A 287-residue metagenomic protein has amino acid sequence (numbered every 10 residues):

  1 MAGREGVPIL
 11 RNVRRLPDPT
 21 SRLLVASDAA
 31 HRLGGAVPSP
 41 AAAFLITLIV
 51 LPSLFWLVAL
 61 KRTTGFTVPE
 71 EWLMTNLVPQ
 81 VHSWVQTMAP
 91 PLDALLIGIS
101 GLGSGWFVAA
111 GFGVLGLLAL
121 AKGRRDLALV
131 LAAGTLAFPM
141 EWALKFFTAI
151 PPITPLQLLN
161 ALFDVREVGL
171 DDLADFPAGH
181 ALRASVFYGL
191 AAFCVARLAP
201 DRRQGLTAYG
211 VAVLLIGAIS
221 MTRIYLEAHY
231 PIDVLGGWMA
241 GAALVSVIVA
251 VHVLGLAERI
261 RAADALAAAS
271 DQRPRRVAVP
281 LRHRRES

Functional and structural regions predicted by a protein language model:
A2-A110, F147-T148, P152-V168, E286: N-terminal transmembrane-helix/juxtamembrane module of multi-pass inner/ER membrane proteins
G3, L158-R285: Membrane-embedded catalytic cores of phosphoryl/pyrophosphoryl-handling enzymes
E5-P8, S53, T135, P139-A143 (+3 more regions): Transmembrane alpha-helix boundary/anchor motif
A43, T47, F112-M140, Y209: Interfacial segments of alpha-helical transmembrane regions
L57-V58, L115-K122, A196, R223-I224: Hydrophobic alpha-helical transmembrane segments
D93-A94, A109-L117, A192-F193, L215-S220: Hydrophobic, membrane-inserted alpha-helices
S100-G123, S185-G189: Hydrophobic alpha-helical transmembrane segments
G123-L158, L214-P231: Hydrophobic alpha-helical transmembrane segments of integral membrane proteins
